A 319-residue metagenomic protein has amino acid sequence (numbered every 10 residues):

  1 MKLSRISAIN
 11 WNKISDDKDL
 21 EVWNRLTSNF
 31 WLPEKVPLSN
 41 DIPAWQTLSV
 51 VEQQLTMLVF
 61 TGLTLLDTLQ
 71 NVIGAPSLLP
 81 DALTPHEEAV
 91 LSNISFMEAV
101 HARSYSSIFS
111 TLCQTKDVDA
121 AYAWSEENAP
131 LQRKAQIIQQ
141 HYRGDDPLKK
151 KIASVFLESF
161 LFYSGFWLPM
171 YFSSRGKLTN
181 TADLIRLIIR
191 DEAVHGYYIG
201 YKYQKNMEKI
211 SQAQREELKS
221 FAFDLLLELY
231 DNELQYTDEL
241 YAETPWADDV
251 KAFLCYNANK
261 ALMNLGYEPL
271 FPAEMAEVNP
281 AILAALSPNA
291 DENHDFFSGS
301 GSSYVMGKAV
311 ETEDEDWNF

Functional and structural regions predicted by a protein language model:
M1-F319: Non-heme di-metal
